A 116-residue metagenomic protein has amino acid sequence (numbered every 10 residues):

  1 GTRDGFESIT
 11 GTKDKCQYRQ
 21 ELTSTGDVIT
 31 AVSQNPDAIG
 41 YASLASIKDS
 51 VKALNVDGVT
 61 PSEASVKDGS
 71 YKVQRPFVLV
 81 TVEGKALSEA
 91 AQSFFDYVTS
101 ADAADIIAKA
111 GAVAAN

Functional and structural regions predicted by a protein language model:
G1-N116: Exported/periplasmic ABC-transporter solute-binding proteins
